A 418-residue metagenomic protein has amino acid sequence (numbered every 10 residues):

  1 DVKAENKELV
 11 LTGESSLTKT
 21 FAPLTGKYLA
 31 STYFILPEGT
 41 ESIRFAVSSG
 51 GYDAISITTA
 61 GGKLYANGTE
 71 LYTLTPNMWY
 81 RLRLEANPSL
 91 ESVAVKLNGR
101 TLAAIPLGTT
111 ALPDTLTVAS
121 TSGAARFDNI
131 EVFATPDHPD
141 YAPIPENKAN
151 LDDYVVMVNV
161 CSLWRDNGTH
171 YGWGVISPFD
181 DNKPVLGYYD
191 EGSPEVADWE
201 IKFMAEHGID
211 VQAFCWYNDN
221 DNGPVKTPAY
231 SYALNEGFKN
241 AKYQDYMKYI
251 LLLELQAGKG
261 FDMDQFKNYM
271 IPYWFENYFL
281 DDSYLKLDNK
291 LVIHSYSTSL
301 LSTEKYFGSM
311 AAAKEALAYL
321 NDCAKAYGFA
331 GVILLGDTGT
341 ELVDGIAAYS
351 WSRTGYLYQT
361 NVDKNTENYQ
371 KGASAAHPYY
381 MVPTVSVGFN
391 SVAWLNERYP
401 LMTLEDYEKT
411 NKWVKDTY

Functional and structural regions predicted by a protein language model:
E8-L64: Secretory/extracellular carbohydrate-interaction modules and structurally similar beta-sandwich "look-alikes"
L17-A22, G68-L74, I105-L107: Beta-strand-rich interaction surfaces with strong enrichment in secreted/lumenal proteins
A30, M78-N87, V93-V95: Short tryptophan-centered beta-strand motifs in secreted/extracellular beta-sheet-rich domains of glycan-recognition
L64-R83: Short, aromatic/His-centered strand-loop micro-motif at the edge of beta-sheets
N67-G68, K96-R100: Short strand-turn-strand beta-turns centered on an Asx-Gly dipeptide
L82, D128-V132: Extracellular beta-strand elements of beta-rich domains used for carbohydrate recognition/degradation or cell-matrix
A104-D128: Flexible glycan-contacting loops in extracellular carbohydrate-active proteins
T135-Y418: Glycan-processing catalytic domains of CAZymes
